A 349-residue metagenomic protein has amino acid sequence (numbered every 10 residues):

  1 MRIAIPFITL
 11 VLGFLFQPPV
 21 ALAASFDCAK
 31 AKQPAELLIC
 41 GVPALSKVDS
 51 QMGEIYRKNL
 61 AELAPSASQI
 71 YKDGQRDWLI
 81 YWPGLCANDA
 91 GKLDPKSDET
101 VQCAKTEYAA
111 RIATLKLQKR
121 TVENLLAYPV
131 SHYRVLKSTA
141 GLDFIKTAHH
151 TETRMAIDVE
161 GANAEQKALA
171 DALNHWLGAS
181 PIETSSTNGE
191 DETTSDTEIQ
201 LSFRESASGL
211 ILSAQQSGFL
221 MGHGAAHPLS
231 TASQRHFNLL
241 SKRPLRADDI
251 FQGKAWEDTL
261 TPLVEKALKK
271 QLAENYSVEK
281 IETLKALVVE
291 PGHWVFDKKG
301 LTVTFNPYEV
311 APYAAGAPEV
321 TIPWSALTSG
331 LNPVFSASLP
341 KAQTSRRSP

Functional and structural regions predicted by a protein language model:
M1-A4: Positively charged n-region of N-terminal signal peptides that target proteins for export
P6-P18: Bacterial N-terminal signal peptides
A21-S25: Boundary at the C-terminal end of the N-terminal hydrophobic targeting segment
A35-A61, I80, A87-P349: Compositionally biased intrinsically disordered regions enriched in Thr/Gly
Q69-N88: Histidine-centered, metal-coordinating catalytic motifs and their short helical/loop contexts
